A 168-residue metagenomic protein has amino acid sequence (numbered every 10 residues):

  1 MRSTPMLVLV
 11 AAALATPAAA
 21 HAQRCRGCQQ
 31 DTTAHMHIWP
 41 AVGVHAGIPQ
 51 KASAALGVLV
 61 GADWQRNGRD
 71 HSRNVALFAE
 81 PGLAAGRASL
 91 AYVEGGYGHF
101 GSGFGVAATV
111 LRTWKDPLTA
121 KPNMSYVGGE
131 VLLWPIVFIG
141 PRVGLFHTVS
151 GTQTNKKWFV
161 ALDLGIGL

Functional and structural regions predicted by a protein language model:
M1-T33: Cleavable N-terminal export/targeting peptides
Q23-C25, Q29-T33, V42, P49 (+2 more regions): Gly-Asp-aromatic-enriched flexible segments
R24-R26, I38, P135-I136, I166: Short, aromatic- and cysteine-enriched interfacial helices/patches that mediate contacts at lipid membranes
Q30-Q50, V75-A79, F104-V106: Transmembrane beta-strand segments of Gram-negative outer membrane beta-barrel proteins
A52-G140: Gram-negative (and chloroplast) outer-membrane scaffold detector with strong preference for beta-barrel transmembrane
S53-V60, N155-L168: Outer-membrane beta-barrel "beta-signal"
T119-N123, T152-K157: Replace "Gram-negative outer membrane beta-barrel proteins" with "bacterial and organellar outer membrane beta-barrel
P141-G151: Low-complexity, intrinsically disordered Gly/Pro/Thr-rich segments
